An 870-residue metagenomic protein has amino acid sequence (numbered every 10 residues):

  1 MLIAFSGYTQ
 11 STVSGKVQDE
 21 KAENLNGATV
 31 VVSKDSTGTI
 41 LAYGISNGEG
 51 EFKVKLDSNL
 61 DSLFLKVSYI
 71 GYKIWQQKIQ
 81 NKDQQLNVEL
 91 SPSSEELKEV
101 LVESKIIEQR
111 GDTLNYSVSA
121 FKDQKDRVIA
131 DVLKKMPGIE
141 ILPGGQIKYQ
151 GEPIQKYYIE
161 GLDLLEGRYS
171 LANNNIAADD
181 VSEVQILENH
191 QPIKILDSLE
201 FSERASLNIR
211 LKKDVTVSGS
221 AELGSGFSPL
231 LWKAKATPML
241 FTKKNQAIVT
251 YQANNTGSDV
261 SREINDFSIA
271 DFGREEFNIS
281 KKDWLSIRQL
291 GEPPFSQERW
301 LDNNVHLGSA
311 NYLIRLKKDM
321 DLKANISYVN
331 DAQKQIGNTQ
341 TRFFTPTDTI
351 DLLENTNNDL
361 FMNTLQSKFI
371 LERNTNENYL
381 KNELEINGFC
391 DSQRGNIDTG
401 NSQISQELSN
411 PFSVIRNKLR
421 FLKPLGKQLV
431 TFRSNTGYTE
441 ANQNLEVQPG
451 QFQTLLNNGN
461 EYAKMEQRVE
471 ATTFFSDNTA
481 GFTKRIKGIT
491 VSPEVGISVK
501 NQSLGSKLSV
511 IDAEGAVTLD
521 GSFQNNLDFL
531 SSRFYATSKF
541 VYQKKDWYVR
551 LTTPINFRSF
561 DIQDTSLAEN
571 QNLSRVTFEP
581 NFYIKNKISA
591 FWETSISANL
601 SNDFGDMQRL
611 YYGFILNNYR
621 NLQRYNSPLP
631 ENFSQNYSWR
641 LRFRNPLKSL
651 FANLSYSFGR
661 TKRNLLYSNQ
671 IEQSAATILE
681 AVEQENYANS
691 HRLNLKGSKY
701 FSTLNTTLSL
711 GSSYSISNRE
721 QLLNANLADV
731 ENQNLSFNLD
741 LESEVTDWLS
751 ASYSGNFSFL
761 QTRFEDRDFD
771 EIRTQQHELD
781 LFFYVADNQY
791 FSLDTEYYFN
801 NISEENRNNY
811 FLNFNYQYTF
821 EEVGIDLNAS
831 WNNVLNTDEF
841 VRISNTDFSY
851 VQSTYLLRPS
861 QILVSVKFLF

Functional and structural regions predicted by a protein language model:
Q10, A22, E49-E51, K73-K82 (+16 more regions): Membrane-proximal, glycine/serine-rich, low-complexity loop/turn segments characteristic of large bacterial
S14-N26: Structural motif
K34-T39, F64-Q77: A short, solvent-exposed loop/turn motif at the edges and junctions of modular extracellular/periplasmic domains
T37-E51: Short, acidic Ser/Thr/Gly-rich low-complexity loop/linker segments typical of extracellular and cell-surface proteins
S202-G226, V329-F343, S367-N374, N378-I404 (+6 more regions): Surface-exposed extracellular loop regions of Gram-negative outer-membrane beta-barrel proteins
E292-D302, K334-F343, I350-T364, G388-K418 (+13 more regions): Extracellular/periplasm-exposed beta-strand and loop segments of Gram-negative cell-envelope proteins, dominated by
L519-N525, R624, P630, F651-W748: Outer membrane beta-barrel strand-and-loop segments of large Gram-negative receptors, especially TonB-dependent
N738-F757, D770-F870: Conserved C-terminal beta-signal and adjacent last beta-strands/turns of outer-membrane beta-barrel proteins
